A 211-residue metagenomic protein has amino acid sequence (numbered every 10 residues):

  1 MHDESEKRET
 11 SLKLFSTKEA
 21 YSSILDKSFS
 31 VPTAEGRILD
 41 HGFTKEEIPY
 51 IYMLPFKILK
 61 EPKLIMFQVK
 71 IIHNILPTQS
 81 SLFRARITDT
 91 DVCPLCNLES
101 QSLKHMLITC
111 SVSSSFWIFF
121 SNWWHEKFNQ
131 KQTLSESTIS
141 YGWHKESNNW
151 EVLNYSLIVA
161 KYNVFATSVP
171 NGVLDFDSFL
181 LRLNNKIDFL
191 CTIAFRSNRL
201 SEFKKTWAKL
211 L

Functional and structural regions predicted by a protein language model:
M1-R37, T206-L210: Short linear motifs embedded in intrinsically disordered, charge-biased segments
G36-L211: Family-specific functional microsites
